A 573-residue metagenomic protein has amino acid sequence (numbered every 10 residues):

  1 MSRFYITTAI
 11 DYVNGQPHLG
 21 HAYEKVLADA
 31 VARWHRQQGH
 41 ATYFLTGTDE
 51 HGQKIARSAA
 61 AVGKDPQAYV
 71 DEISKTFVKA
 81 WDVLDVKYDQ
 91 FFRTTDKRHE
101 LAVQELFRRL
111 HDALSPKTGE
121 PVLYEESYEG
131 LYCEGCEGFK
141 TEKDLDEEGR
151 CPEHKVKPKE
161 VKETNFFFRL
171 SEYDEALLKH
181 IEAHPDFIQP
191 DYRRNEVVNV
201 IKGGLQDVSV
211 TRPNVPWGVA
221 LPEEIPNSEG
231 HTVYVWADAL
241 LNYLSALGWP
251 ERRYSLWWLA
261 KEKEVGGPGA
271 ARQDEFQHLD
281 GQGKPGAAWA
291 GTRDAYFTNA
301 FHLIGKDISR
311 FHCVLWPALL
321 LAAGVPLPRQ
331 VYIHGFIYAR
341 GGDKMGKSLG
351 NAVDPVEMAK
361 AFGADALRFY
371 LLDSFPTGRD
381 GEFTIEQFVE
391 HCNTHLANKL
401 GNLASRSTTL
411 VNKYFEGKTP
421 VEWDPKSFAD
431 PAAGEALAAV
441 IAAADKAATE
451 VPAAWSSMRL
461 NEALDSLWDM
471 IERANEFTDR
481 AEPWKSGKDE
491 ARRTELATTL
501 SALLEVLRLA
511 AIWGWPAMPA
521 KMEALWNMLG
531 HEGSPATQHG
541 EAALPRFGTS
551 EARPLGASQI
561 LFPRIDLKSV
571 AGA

Functional and structural regions predicted by a protein language model:
M1-R3, Y43, G47, K64 (+8 more regions): Basic, alpha-helical terminal appendages of large translation-related enzymes
M1-V122, L319: N-terminal Rossmann-like or analogous alpha/beta NTP/dinucleotide-binding catalytic cores that position adenine
S2-G39, Y43-T46, R98-A102, H154 (+3 more regions): Structured secondary-structure scaffolds
Q90-L101, E120-E137, R194, I333-H334: Short, glycine/charge-rich beta-strand/loop segments that flank catalytic centers and engage negatively charged groups
A113-D174: Cys/His-rich short segments
E120-L123, I188, E450-A463: Short helix-to-loop capping/linker segments positioned immediately adjacent to catalytic or ligand/cofactor-binding
P376-R379, F383-Q387, C392, S407-L437 (+1 more regions): Long, amphipathic alpha-helical stalk/connector segments used for oligomerization, subunit docking, or mechanical
A397, G401, I441, D445 (+4 more regions): Generic structural concept
